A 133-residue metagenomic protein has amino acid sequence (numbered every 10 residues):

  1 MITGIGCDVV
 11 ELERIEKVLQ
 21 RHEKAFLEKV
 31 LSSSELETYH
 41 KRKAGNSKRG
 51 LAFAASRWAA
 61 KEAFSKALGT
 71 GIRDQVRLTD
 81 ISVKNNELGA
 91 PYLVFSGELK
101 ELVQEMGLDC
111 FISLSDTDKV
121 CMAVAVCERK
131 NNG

Functional and structural regions predicted by a protein language model:
M1-G133: Core catalytic alpha/beta fold that binds nucleotide/phospho-ligands
